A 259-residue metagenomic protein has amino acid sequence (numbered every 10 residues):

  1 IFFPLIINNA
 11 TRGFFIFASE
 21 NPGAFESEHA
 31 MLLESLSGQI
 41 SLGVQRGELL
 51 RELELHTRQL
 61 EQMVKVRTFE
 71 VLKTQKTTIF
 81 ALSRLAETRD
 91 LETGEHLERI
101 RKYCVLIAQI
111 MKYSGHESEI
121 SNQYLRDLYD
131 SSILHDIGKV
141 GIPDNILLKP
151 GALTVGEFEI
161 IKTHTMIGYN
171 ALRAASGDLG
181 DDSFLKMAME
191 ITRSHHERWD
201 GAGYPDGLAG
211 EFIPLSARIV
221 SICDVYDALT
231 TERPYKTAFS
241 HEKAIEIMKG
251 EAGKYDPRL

Functional and structural regions predicted by a protein language model:
I1-I6: A short, aliphatic-rich beta-strand micro-motif
N8, G13-A24, P150: Short beta-strand-to-loop transition segments that serve as allosteric relay/switch motifs in sensory/regulatory domains
E20, E28, V44, E48-L55: Cytoplasmic juxtamembrane "membrane-exit" helices immediately C-terminal to transmembrane segments
H29-L32, G141: Alpha-helical transmembrane segments within multi-pass membrane transporters and channels
E34-S41: Allosteric cytosolic regulatory segments
E48-F80, L91: Amphipathic alpha-helical coiled-coil "transmission" helices that mediate dimerization and conformational coupling
K73-L259: Metal-dependent catalytic cores of enzymes that make or break cyclic nucleotides and related phosphoester linkages
